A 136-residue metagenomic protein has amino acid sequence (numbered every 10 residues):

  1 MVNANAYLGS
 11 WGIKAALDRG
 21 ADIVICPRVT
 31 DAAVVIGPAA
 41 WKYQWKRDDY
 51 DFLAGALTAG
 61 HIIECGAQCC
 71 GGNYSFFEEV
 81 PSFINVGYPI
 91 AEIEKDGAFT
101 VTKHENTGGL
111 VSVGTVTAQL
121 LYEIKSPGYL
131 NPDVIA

Functional and structural regions predicted by a protein language model:
M1-C26: An acidic, phosphate/nucleotide-engaging active-site surface
P27-R28, K103: Active-site proximal loops enriched in glycine and acidic residues that flank catalytic Cys/His/Asp and coordinate
R28-V34: Gly/Ser/Thr-rich loops at beta-strand to alpha-helix junctions that form or flank small-molecule/cofactor-binding
A32, K42, C70: Conserved catalytic cores of very large enzyme subunits
V34-G37, Y74: Short glycine-/acidic-enriched loop or helix-start segments at secondary-structure transitions that form or flank
P38-Y50: A glycine- and small-aliphatic-rich helix-loop capping segment at beta-alpha/alpha-beta transitions that lines
D51-A136: A conserved active-site cap/scaffold subdomain adjacent to cofactor or substrate pockets
